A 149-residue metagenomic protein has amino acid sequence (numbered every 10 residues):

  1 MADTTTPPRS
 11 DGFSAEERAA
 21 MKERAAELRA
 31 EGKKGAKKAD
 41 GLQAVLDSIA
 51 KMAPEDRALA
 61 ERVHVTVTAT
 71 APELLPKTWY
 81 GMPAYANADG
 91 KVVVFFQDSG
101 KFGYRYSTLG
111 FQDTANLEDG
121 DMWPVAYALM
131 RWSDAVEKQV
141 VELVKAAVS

Functional and structural regions predicted by a protein language model:
M1-S149: Charge-dense, helix-prone N-terminal extensions
